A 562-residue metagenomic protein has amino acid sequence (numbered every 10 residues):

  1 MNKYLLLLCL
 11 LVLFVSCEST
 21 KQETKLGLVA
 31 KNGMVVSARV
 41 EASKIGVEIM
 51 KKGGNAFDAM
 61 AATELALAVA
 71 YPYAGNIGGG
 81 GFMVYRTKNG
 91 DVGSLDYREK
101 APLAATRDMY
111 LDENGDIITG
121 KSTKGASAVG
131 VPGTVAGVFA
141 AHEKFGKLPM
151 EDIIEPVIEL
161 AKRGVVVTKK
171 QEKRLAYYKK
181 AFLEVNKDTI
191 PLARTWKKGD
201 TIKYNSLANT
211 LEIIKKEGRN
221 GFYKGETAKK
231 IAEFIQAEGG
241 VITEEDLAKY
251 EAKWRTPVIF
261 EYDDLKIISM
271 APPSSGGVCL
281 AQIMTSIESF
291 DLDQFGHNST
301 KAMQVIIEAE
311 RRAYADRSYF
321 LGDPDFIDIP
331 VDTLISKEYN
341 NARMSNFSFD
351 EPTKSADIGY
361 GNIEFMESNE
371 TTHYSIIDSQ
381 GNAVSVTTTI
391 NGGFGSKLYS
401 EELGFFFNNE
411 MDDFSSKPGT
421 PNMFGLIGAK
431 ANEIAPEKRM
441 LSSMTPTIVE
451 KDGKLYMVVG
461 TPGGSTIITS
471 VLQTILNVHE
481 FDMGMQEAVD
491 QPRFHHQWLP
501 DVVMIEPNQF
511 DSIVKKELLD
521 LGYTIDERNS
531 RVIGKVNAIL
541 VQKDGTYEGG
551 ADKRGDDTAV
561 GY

Functional and structural regions predicted by a protein language model:
N2-L8: Sec-dependent signal peptide recognition, specifically the positively charged N-region followed immediately by
V15-S16: C-terminal motif of bacterial Sec signal peptides marking the signal peptidase cleavage site
S19-K44, E48, A56-K224, K229-A271 (+6 more regions): Noncatalytic scaffold domains of N-terminal-nucleophile
V69-S94, V241-T243, A383-K451, F481 (+1 more regions): Active-site rim segments in enzyme catalytic domains, especially the processed small/beta chain of N-terminal
G277-D293, V449-M457, G463-V489: M16/insulysin-pitrilysin zinc metalloprotease superfamily fold
S289-T389, Y399-L403, P418-G419, I427 (+1 more regions): Internal maturation/activation junctions in enzymes
K438, E480-R531: Extended C-terminal subregions enriched in glycine
